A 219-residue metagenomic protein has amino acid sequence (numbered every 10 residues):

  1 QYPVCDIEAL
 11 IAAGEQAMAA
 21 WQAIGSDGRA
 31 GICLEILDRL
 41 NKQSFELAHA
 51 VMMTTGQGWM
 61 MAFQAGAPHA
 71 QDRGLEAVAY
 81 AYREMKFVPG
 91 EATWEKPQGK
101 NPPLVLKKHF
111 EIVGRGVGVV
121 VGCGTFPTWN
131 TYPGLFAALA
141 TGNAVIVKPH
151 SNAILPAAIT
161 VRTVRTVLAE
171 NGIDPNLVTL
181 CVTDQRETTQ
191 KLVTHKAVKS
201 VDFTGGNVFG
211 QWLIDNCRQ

Functional and structural regions predicted by a protein language model:
Q1-M53: Short, structured beta/alpha segment
A20, M53, Q57, A79-F87 (+1 more regions): Conserved helix-loop functional segments at active or binding sites
I24, T54, G58, N143-H150: Inter-helical turn/loop segments and adjacent helix faces that build the functional surface of alpha-helical bundle
C33, F63-A67, A157: Hydrophobic packing residues in well-ordered alpha-helices of helical domains and bundles
L40, A70, D202: Alpha-helical transition-metal enzyme core signature, strongest for iron centers
Q43, L47, A70, T188 (+1 more regions): Short phosphate-engaging motifs
G58, F63-G90: Carboxylate/His-rich catalytic cores and anion/metal-binding grooves
M85-Q219: Rossmann-like NAD(P) dinucleotide-binding subdomain of oxidoreductase/dehydrogenase enzymes
